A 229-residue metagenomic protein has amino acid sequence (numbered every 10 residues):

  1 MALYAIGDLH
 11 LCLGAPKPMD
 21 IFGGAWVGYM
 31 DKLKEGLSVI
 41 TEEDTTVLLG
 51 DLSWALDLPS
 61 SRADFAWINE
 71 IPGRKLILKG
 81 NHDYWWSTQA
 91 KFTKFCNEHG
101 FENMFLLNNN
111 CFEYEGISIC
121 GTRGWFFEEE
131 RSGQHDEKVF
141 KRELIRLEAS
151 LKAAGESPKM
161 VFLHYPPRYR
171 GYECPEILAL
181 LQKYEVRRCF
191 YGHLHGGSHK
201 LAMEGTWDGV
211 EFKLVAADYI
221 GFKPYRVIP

Functional and structural regions predicted by a protein language model:
M1-E70, Y84, R142, R146-S157 (+1 more regions): N-terminal active-site segment of His-dependent metallophosphoesterases
A5-G7, T46-D51, K75-N81, F105-N108 (+3 more regions): Active-site neighborhood of phospho(di)ester-bond hydrolases with catalytic His/Asp-centered motifs
L9-P16, V39, D83-E173, L180: Conserved catalytic scaffold of divalent metal-dependent phosphoesterases
P16-K17, L49-N69, Y84-G100, R170-E176 (+1 more regions): Metal-dependent catalytic neighborhoods of phosphoester/phosphodiester hydrolases
K17, I21-G24, D31-E35, E113 (+4 more regions): Binuclear metal-dependent phosphoesterase catalytic core
V27-M30, R168-G171, I177-L180, F190-L194: Cap/insert and terminal regions of metallo-dependent hydrolase folds
G73, H99-F105, E185, W207-V210: A short helix-to-beta-strand connector/capping loop
